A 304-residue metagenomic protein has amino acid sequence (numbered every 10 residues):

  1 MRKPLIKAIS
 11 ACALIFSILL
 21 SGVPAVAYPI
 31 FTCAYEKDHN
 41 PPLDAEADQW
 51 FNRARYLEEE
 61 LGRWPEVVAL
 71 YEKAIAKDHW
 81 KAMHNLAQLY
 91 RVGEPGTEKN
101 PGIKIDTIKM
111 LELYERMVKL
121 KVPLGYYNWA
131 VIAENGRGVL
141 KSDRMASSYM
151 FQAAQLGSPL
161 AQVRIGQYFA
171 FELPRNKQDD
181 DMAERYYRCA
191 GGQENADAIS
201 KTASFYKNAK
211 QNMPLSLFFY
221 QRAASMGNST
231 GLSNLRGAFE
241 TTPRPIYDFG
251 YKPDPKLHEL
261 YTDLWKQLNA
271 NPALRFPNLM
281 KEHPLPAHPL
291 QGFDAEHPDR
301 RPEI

Functional and structural regions predicted by a protein language model:
R2-C12: Bacterial N-terminal signal peptides that target proteins for export
G22-L70, A76-N85: N-terminal leader/linker segments that initiate helical-solenoid repeat arrays
I30-Y35, T241-I304: Terminal, low-structured helical/coil segments at or just beyond the last alpha-helical repeat
L43-E46, E58, K77-W80, G93-E94 (+12 more regions): Short helix-capping/linker turns of helical repeat alpha-solenoids
A54-G62, A87, R91-G102, A130-L140 (+4 more regions): Short coil/turn linking the two alpha-helices of tandem helical-hairpin repeats
L61-A69, E98-L113, L140-Y149, R175-Y186 (+2 more regions): Structural signature of tandem alpha-helical TPR/SEL1-like repeats, specifically the intra-repeat loop/turn
K73-A74, E115-M117, Q152-A153, R188-A190 (+2 more regions): Canonical positions in the second alpha-helix
